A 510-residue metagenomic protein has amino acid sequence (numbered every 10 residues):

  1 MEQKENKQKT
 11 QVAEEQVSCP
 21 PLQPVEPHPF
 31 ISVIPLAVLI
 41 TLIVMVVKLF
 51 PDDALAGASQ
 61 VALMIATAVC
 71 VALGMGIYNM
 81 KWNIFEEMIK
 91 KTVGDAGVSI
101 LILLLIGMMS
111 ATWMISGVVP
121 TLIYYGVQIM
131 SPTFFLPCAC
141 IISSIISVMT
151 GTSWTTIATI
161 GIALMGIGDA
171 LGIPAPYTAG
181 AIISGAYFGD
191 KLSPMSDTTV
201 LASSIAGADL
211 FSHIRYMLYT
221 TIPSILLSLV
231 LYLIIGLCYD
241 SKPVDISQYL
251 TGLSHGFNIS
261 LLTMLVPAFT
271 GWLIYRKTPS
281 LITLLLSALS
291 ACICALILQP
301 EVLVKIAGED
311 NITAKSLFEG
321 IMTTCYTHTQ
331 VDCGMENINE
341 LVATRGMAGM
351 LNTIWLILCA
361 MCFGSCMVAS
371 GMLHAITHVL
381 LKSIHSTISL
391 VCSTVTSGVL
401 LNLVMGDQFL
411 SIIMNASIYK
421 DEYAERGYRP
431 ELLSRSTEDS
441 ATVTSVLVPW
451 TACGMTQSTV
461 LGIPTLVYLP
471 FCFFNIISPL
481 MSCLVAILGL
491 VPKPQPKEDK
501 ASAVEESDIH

Functional and structural regions predicted by a protein language model:
M1-L103, Y219-S228, L233-C359, K500-H510: Hydrophobic transmembrane alpha-helices of multi-pass small-molecule transporters
P24-H28, Y124-S131, S147-S153, L250-I259 (+2 more regions): Short, amphipathic, aromatic/basic-enriched membrane-interface segments that mark the entry/exit of transmembrane
I40-V44, V71-A72, I141-I145, G166-I167 (+8 more regions): Alpha-helical transmembrane segments of multipass membrane proteins
Y78-D169, Y326, Q330-K420: Membrane-embedded alpha-helical segments and adjacent helix-loop junctions characteristic of multi-pass solute
W154, A186-L201, I413-E422: Short helical (or helix-break) motifs at transmembrane helix termini and adjacent helical loops in multi-pass membrane
I157-A163, I182, T283-A291: Central hydrophobic cores of alpha-helical transmembrane segments in multi-pass integral membrane proteins
M165-Y177, I463-L466: Helix-coil boundary and interhelical linker segments in multi-pass alpha-helical membrane proteins
I205-T221, I225, S365, I384-H510: C-terminal transmembrane helix pair
